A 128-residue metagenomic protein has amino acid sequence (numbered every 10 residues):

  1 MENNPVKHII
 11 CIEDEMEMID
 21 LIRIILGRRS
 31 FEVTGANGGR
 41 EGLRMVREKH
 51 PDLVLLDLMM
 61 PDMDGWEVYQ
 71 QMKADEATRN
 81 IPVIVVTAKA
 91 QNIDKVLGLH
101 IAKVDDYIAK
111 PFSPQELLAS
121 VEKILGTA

Functional and structural regions predicted by a protein language model:
M1-H8, Q115-A128: Non-catalytic signal-transmission and effector/linker regions of two-component phosphorelay proteins
E13: Conserved acidic carboxylate
D20-R28: Charged docking surfaces used in two-component/phosphorelay signaling
G35-R44, G65: Helix N-cap/capping motif at the beta->alpha junctions
K49-L55: Active-site beta3 strand of CheY-like receiver
M60: Receiver (REC) domain active-site loop signature in two-component systems and cognate sites in sensor histidine kinases
E67, A90-Y107, A119-E122: Alpha4 helix (beta4-alpha4-beta5 surface) of REC/receiver domains from two-component response regulators
